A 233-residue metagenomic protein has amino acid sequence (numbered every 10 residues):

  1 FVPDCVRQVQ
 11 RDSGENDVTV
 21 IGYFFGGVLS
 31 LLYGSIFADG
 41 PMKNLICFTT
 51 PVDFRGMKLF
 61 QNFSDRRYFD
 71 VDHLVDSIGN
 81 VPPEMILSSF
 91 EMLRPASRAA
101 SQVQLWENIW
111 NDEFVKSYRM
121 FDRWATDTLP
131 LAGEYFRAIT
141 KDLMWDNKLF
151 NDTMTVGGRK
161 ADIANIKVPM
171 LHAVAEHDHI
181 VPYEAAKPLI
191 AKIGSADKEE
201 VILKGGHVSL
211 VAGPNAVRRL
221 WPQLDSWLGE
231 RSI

Functional and structural regions predicted by a protein language model:
F1-V18, S30-L31: Conserved acidic catalytic loop of the alpha/beta-hydrolase fold
E15, I21, L29-E134: Alpha/beta-hydrolase-fold enzymes
I21-Y23, A175: Conserved alpha/beta-hydrolase "nucleophile elbow" surrounding the catalytic nucleophile
L143-D162: Active-site nucleophile elbow and catalytic-triad environment of alpha/beta-hydrolase enzymes
I166, H172-V174, D178: Short beta-strand/loop motif that positions the catalytic acidic residue of the alpha/beta-hydrolase fold
V168, P182-A191: Short alpha-helix in the alpha/beta-hydrolase fold that links the catalytic acid
I180-Y183, G205-R219: Catalytic histidine-centered segment of alpha/beta-hydrolase-like enzymes
A191-V208: Catalytic histidine neighborhood in serine/cysteine hydrolases with alpha/beta-hydrolase-type architecture
